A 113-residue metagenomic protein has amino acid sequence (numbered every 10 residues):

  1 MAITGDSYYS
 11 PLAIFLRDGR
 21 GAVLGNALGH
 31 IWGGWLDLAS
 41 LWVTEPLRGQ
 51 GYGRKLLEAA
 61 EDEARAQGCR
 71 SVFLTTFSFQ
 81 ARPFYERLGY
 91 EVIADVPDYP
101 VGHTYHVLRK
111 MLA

Functional and structural regions predicted by a protein language model:
M1-A39, T44, F79, D98 (+1 more regions): Acetyl-CoA-dependent GNAT
G33-W35, G49, R82, I93-V96 (+1 more regions): A short, glycine- and basic residue-enriched loop/turn that sits immediately adjacent to a domain's principal
L47, G51-A59: Conserved acetyl-CoA pyrophosphate-binding loop and the N-cap/start of the following alpha-helix in GNAT-like
L56, Q80-A81: Conserved short alpha-helix immediately C-terminal to the canonical SAM/SAH-binding motif I of Rossmann-like
E63-S78: Conserved GNAT acetyl-CoA-binding A-motif
F73-T75, E91-V107: Conserved catalytic-core motifs of GNAT/GCN5-like acyltransferases
Y85, Y90: Conserved active-site tyrosine of GNAT-family acetyltransferases
